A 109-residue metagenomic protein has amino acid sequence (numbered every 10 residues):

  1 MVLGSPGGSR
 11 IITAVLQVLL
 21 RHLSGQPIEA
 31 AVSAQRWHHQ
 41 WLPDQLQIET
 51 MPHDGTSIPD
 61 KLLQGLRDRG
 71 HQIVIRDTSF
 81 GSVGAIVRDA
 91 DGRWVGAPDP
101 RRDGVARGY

Functional and structural regions predicted by a protein language model:
M1-R76: Proteins synthesized as precursors that undergo proteolytic processing into mature forms
P6-R10, H53, F80, D91-R93 (+1 more regions): Short, glycine-/Ser/Thr-/acidic-enriched flexible segments
G8-I12, E29, A85, P100 (+1 more regions): Short, electropositive, low-hydrophobicity segments enriched in small/polar residues
P43, A90-D91: Residue-level signal for tight coil/turn positions that link beta-strands
L62, R67, R93-Y109: Low-complexity, Gly/Ser/Thr/Pro-rich intrinsically disordered linker/tail segments
S82-R88: Short beta-strand scaffold segments in enzyme catalytic cores
